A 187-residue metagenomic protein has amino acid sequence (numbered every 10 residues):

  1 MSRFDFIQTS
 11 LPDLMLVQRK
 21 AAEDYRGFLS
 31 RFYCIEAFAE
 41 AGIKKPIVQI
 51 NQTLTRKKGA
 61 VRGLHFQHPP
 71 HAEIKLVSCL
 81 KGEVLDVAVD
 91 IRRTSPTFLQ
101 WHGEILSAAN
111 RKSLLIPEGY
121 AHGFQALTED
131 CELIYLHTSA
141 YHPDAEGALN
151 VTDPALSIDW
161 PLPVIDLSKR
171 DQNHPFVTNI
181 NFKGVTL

Functional and structural regions predicted by a protein language model:
M1-A109, D130, H137-L187: Non-catalytic, conserved peripheral segments adjacent to functional cores
L106-E129: Conserved metal-binding segment of the jelly-roll/cupin
